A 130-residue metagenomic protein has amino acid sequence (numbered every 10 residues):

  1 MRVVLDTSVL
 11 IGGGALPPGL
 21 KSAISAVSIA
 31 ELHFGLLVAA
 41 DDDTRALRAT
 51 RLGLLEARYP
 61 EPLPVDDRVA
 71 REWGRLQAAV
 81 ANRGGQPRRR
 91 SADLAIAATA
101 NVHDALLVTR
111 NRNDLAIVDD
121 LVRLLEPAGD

Functional and structural regions predicted by a protein language model:
M1-V3, A105-L106: The start of beta-strands in P-loop NTPase/AAA+ ATPase cores
R2, G13-A98, A116-D130: PIN-domain endoribonuclease scaffold, especially VapC-family toxins
V3-V9: Asp-based phosphoryl-transfer active-site loop
L5, A92, R110: Single, functionally critical "micro-switch" positions that shape active/binding sites and transmembrane helices
T7, S28, T99, T109: Ser/Thr-centric signal marking residues that sit in or immediately flank functional binding/regulatory motifs
V102-D114: C-terminal structural segments of small proteins and small subunits
